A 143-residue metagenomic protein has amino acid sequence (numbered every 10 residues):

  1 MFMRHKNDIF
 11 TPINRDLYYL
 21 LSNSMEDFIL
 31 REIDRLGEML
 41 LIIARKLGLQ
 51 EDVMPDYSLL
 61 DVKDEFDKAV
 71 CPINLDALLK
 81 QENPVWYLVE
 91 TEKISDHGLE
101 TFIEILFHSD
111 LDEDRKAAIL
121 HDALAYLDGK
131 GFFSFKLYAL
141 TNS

Functional and structural regions predicted by a protein language model:
F2-S95, D122-Y126: N-terminal alpha-helical interaction modules that lie
V85, L99-D110: Conserved small-residue packing positions in alpha-helical repeats and bundles
I105-S143: Amphipathic alpha-helical binding modules
